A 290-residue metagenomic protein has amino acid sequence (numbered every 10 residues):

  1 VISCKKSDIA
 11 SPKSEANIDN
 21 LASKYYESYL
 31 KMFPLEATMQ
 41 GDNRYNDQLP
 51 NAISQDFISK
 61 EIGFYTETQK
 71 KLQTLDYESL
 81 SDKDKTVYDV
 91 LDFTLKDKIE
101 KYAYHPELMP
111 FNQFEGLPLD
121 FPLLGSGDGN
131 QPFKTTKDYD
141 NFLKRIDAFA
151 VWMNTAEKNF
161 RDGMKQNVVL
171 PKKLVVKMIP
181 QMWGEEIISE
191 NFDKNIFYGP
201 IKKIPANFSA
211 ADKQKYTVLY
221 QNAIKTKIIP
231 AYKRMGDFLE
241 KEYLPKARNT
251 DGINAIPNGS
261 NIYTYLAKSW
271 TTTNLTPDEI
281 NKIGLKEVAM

Functional and structural regions predicted by a protein language model:
C4-M290: N-terminal maturation segment of proteins
